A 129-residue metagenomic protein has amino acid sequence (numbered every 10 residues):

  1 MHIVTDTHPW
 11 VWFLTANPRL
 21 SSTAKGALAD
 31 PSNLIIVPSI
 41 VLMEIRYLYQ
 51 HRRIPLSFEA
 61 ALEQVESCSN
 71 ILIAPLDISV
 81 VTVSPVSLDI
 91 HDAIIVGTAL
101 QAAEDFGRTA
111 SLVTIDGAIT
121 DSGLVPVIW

Functional and structural regions predicted by a protein language model:
M1-V37, Q50-Q64, R108, D121-S122 (+1 more regions): Short, well-structured N-terminal submotif of metal-dependent ribonuclease cores
T5, M43, I115: Active-site flanking residues adjacent to catalytic metal/cofactor-binding acidic residues
W10, L42, V81, I119-T120: A generic structural signal for short hydrophobic patches within well-formed alpha-helices
V37-P38, I115: Short glycine/serine/threonine-enriched helix-capping/active-site loop that flanks the nucleotide-sugar donor pocket
E44-L48, T82-S84: A short acidic, helix-capping loop that chelates divalent metal ions and anchors anionic groups
S57, S67-G117: Active-site neighborhoods of divalent-metal-dependent phosphate/nucleic-acid chemistry enzymes
S69, G123-L124: Short, structured coil segments at secondary-structure junctions
